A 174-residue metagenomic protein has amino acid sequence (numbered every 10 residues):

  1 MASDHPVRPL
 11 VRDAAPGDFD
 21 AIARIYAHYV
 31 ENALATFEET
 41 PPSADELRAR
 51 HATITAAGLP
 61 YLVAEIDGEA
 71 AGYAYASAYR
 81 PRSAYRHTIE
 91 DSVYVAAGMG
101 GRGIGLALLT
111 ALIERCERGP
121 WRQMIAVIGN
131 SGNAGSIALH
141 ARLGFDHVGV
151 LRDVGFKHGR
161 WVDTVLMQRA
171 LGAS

Functional and structural regions predicted by a protein language model:
L10-I22: A short beta-loop-alpha structural element at the N-terminal edge of CoA-dependent acyl/N-acetyltransferase catalytic
D13, P41-G98, L109-T110, R115 (+1 more regions): Acetyl-CoA-dependent GNAT
A23-H51: Conserved GNAT-fold acetyl-CoA-binding loop/helix
G68, G103-G105, G159: Conserved G/P- and acidic residue-centered "switch" motifs that form tight phosphate/ATP-binding loops in soluble
Y75, V127-I128, A141, D146-D163: Conserved catalytic-core motifs of GNAT/GCN5-like acyltransferases
V93-G98, R102, N130-G132: Active-site acidic-Proline motif in GNAT/NAT acetyltransferases
G101-C116, A134, A138-R142: Conserved acetyl-CoA-binding loop-helix of GNAT-fold acetyltransferases
C116-G129: Conserved GNAT acetyl-CoA-binding A-motif
